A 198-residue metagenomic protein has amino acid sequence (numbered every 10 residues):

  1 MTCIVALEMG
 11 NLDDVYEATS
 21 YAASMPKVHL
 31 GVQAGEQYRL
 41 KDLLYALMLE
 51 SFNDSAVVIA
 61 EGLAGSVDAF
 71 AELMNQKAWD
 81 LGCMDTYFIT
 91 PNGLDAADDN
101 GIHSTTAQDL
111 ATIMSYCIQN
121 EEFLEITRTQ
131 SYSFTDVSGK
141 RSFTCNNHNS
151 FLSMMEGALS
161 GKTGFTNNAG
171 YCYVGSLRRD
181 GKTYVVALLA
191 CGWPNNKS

Functional and structural regions predicted by a protein language model:
M1-Q108, C117-E121: Active-site-adjacent loops and short helices of periplasmic peptidoglycan-processing enzymes
C83-M84, D98-S198: Domain-terminus/edge residues, biased toward the C-terminal soluble/receptor-binding domains of extracytoplasmic
